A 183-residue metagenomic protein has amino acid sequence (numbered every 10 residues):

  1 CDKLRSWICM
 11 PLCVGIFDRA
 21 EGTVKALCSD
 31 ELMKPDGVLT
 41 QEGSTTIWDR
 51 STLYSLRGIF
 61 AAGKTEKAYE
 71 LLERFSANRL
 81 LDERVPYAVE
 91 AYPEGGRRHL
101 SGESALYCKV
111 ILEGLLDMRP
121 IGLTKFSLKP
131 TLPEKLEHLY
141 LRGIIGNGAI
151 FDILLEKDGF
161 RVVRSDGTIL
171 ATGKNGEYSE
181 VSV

Functional and structural regions predicted by a protein language model:
C1-D49, E70-A91, L112, G143 (+2 more regions): Extended glycan-interaction surfaces of carbohydrate-active proteins
L4-W7, W48-T52, A68, L100 (+2 more regions): Active-site-proximal structural scaffolding
M10-A20, Y54-K64, V110-R119: Well-ordered alpha-helical scaffold segments within catalytic/enzyme domains
E42-A68: C-terminal substrate/ligand-recognition segments
Y54-G58, Y87-C108: C-terminal structural cap/anchor segments
T65-Y69, E83-R84, R97, S104: Active-site-proximal binding-pocket segments
K67, K129-V183: Beta-rich accessory regions
R97-Y140: Catalytic cores of secreted or luminal carbohydrate-active enzymes
